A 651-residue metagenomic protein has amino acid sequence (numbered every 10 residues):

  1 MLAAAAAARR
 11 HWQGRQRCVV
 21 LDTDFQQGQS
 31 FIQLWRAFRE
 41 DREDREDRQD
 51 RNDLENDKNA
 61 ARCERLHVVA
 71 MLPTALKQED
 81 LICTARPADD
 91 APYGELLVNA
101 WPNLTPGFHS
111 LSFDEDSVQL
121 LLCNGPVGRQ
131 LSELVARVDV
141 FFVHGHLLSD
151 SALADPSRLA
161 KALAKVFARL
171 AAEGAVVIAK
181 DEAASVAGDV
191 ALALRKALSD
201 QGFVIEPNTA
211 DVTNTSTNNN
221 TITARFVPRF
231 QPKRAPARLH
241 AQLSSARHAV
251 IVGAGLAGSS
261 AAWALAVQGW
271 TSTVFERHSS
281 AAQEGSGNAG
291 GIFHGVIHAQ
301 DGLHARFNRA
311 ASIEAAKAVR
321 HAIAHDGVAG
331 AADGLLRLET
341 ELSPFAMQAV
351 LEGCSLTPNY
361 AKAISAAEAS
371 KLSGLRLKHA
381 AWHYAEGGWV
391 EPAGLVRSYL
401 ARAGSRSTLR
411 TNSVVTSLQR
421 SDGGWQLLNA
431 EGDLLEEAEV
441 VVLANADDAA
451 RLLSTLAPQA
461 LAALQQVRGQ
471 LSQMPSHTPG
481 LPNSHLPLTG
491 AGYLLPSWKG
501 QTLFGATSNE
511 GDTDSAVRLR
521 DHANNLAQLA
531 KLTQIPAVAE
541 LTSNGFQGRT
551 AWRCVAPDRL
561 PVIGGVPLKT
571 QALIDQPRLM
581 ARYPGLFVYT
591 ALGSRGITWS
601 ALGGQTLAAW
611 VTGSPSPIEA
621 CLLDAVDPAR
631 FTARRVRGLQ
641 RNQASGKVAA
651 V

Functional and structural regions predicted by a protein language model:
I82-E133: S-adenosyl-L-methionine
S151-P228: C-terminal substrate-binding/active-site "lid" region of AdoMet-derived donor-dependent transferases
I178-K180, Q300-A311, T340-P344, W382-A401 (+3 more regions): Short beta-strand to alpha-helix junction loop
F230-S244, V250-V252, L256-Q268, R277-H278 (+4 more regions): Active-site substrate-recognition segment that forms the wall of the catalytic cavity or substrate channel
G291-L372: Dinucleotide-binding Rossmann-like beta1-alpha1 core, especially the glycine-rich loop that anchors the ADP
A299-G302, G327-R337, Y360, A366-A401 (+2 more regions): Helix-loop-beta segment of a Rossmann-like dinucleotide-binding subdomain
W382-E431, L435-E436, A444, D448-A450: Helical element adjacent to the flavin cofactor pocket in flavoenzyme catalytic cores
V538-V651: C-terminal catalytic lobe of FAD-dependent flavoproteins
